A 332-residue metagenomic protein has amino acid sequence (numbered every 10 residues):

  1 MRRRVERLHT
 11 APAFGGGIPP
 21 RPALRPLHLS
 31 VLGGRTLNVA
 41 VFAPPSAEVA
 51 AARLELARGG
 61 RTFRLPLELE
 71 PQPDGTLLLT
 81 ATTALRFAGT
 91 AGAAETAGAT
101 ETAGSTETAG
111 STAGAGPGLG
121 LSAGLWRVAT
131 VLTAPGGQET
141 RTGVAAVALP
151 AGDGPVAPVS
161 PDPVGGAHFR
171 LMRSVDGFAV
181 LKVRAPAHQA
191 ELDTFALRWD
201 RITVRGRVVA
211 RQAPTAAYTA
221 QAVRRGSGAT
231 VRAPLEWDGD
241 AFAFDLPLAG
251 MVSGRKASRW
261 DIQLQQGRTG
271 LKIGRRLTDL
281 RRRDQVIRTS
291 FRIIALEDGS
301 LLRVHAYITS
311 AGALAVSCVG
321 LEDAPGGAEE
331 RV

Functional and structural regions predicted by a protein language model:
M1-G92, G110, G114-V332: Basic, ligand-binding patches in group-transfer machinery, especially extracytoplasmic/periplasmic segments
A93-S111: Long, intrinsically disordered low-complexity tandem-repeat segments
